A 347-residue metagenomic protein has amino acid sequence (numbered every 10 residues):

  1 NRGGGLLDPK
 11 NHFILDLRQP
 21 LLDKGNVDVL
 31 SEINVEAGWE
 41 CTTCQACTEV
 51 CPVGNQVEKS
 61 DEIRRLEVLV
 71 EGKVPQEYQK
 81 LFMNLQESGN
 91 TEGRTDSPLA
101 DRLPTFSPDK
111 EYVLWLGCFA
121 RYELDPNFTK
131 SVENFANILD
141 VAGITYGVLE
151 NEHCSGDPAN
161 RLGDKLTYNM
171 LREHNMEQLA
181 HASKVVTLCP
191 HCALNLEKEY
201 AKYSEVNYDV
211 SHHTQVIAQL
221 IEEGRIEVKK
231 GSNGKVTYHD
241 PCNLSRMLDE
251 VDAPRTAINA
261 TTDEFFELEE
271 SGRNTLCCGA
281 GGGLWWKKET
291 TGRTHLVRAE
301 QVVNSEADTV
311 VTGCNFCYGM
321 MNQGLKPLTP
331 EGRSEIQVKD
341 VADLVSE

Functional and structural regions predicted by a protein language model:
N1-L7: Non-transmembrane accessory domains of multi-pass membrane transporters/channels
D8-Y200, L220: Iron-sulfur-cluster electron-transfer modules
D109-K110, Y208, N233: Sequence-level motif detector for i,i+2 pairs with an aromatic at +2
R121-H212, N243-E347: Cofactor-cradling patches in redox/metallo enzymes
A218-K235: Acyltransferase donor/substrate-recognition loop-hinge adjacent to the catalytic core
Y238: Hydrophobic alpha-helical positions that pack around
